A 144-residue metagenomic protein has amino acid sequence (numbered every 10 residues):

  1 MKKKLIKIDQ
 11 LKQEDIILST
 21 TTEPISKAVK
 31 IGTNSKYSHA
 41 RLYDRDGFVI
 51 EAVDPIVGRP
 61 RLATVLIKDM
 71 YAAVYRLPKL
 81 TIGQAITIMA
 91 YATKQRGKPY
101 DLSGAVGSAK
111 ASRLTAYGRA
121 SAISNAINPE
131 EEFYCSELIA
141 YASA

Functional and structural regions predicted by a protein language model:
K2-S38, I50, V57, L66-A144: N-terminal capping segments
Y43-F48: Short acidic-glycine loop/turn motifs at beta-strand connectors
R61-L62: A solvent-exposed, acidic/Ser-Thr-rich amphipathic alpha-helical stretch
